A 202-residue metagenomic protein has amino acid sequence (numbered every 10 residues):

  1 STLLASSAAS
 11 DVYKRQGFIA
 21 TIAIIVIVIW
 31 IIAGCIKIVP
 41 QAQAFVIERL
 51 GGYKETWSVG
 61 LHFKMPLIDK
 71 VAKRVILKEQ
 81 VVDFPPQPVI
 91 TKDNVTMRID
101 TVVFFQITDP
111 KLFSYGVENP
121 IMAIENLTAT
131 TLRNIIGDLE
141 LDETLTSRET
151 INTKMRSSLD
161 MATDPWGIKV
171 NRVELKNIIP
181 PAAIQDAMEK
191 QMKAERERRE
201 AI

Functional and structural regions predicted by a protein language model:
S1-Y13: Single conserved hydrophobic/aromatic residue that forms the stacking wall/gate of nucleotide- or nucleobase-binding
L4, W30, K154: Short, conserved clusters of charged catalytic residues that mark active-site and nucleotide-handling motifs
A8-A9, T163, A194, A201: Small-residue (primarily alanine) positions within well-ordered alpha-helices, especially packing/interaction faces
R15-I36: Single-pass alpha-helical transmembrane signal-anchor segments
V39, I47-S58, H62-A183: Amphipathic, interface-forming alpha-helical segments with heptad-repeat character
A182-I202: Long, charge-rich amphipathic alpha-helical coiled-coil "stalk/tentacle" segments that mediate oligomerization
